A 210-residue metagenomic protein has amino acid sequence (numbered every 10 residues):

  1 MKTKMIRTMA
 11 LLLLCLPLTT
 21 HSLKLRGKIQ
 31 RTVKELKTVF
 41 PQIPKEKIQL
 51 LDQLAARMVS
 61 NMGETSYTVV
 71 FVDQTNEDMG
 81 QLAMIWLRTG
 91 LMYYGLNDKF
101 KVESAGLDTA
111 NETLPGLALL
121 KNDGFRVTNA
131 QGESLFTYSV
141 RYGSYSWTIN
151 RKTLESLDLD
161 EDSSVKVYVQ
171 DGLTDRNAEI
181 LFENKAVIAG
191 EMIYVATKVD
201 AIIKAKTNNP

Functional and structural regions predicted by a protein language model:
M1-K24: Bacterial Sec-dependent N-terminal signal peptides
L23-P210: Short polar/charged helix/loop
